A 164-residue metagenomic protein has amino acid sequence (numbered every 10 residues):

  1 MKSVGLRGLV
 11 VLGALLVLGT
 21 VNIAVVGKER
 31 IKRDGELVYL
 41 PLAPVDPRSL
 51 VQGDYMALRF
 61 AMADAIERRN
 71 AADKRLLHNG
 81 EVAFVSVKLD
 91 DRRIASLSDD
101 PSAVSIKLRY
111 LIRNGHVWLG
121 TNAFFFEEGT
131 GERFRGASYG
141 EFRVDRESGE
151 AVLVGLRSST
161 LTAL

Functional and structural regions predicted by a protein language model:
K2-R7, G35, V45, K74-V82 (+2 more regions): Long, non-globular segments of proteins
L6-A24: Hydrophobic membrane-insertion alpha-helices, especially the h-region of bacterial N-terminal signal peptides
G19-Y39: Aromatic-capped interface at the extracytoplasmic side of an N-terminal signal-anchor transmembrane helix
G35-L37, Y55-A57, G80-V82, A137-Y139: Extracytoplasmic
P41-A72: Short extracytoplasmic
P44, D54, M62, L89-D91 (+3 more regions): A mature extracytoplasmic/lumenal domain signature
D64-L77, R92-S98, E150-V152: Short, Lys/Arg- and Gly-enriched loop/turn segments at beta-strand edges
F84, A95-L164: Extracytoplasmic/periplasmic terminal helices and flexible tails
